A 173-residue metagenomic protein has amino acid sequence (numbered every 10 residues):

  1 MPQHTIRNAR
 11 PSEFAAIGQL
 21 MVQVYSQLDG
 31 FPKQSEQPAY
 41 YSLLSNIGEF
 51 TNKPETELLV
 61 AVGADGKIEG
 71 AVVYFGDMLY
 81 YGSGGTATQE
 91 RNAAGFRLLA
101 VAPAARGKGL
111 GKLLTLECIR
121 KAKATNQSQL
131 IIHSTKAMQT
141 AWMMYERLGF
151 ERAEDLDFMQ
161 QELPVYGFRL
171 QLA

Functional and structural regions predicted by a protein language model:
M1-Q3, A173: Basic/polar N-terminal segments that are highly enriched at the extreme N-terminus, encompassing both cleavable
P11-F14, Q19-L98, A102-P103, T115-E117 (+2 more regions): Acetyl-CoA-dependent GNAT
Q23-Q27, E90-N92, S128-I131, T135-A173: C-terminal "cap" of GNAT-fold acetyltransferases
A102-A104, K108, K136-A137: Active-site acidic-Proline motif in GNAT/NAT acetyltransferases
R106, K123, E146: Short polybasic/polar patches that bind polyanions
L113-Q129: Conserved acyl-CoA
